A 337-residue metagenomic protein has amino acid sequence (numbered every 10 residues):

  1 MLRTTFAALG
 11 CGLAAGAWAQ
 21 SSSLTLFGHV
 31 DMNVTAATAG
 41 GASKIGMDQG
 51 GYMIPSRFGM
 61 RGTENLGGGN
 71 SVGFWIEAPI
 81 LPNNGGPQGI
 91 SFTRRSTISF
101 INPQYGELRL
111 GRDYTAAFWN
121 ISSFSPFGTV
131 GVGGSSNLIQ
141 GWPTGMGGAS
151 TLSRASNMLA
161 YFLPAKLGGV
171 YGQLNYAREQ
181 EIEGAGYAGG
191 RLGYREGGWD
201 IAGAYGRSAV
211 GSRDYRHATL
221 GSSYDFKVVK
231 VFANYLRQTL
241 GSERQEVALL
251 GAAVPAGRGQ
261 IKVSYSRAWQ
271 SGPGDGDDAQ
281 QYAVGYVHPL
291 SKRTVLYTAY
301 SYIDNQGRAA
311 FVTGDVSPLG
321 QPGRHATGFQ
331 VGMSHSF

Functional and structural regions predicted by a protein language model:
A14-A19: N-terminal signal peptide c-region/cleavage motif recognized by signal peptidases
S21-A37, G46-G172, Y176-E179, G184-G186 (+1 more regions): Outer membrane beta-barrel
L24-M32, G68, V72-I76, L108 (+9 more regions): Transmembrane beta-strands of outer-membrane beta-barrel proteins
A37-G41, N83-G85, W119-S122, E183-A185 (+4 more regions): Outer-membrane beta-barrel proteins
A42-M47, M146, Q238, A268-P273 (+1 more regions): Extracellular loop and loop/strand-boundary signature of outer-membrane beta-barrel proteins
I45-S56, F92-R94, S153-N157, G184-A188 (+4 more regions): Residues that define the transmembrane beta-barrel architecture of outer-membrane proteins
A188-P289, A299-Y302: Detector for outer-membrane/organellar transmembrane beta-barrel domains, recognizing the amphipathic beta-strand
Q321-F337: Outer-membrane beta-barrel "beta-signal"
